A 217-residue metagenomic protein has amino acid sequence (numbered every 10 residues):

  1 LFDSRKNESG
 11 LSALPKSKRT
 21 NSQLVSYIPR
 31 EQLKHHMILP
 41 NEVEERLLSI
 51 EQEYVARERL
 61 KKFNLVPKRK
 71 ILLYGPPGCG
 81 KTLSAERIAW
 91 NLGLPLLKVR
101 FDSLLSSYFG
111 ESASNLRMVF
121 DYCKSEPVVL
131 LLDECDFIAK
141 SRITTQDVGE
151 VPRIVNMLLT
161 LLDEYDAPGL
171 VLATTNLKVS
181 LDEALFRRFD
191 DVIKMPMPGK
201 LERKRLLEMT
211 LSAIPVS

Functional and structural regions predicted by a protein language model:
L1, V216-S217: Conserved AAA+ ATPase small/helical "lid" subdomain
L1-Q52: AAA+ P-loop ATPase mechanoenzymes
N41-R46, Q52-V216: Walker A/P-loop NTP-binding motif of AAA+ ATPase domains
